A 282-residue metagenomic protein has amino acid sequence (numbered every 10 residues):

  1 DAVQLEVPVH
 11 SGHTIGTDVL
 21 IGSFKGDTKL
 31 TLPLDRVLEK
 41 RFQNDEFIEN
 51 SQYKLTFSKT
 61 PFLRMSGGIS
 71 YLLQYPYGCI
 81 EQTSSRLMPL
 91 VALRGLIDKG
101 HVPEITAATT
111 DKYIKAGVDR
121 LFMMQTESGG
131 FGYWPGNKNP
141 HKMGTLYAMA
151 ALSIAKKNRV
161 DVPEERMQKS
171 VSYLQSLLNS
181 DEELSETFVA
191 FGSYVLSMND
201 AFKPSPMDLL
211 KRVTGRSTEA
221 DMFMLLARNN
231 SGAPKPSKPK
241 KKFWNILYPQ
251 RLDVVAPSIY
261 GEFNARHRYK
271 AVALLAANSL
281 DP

Functional and structural regions predicted by a protein language model:
D1-E182, A190, S197, M207: Extended, solvent-exposed functional surface patches
F57-K59, V213-T214, E262-F263: A short, ordered amphipathic alpha-helix with a cationic face
L90-L93, L152, V189, S193-L196 (+3 more regions): Hydrophobic core/packing positions within alpha-helical solenoid repeats
I97-H101, K156-R159, N199-K203, G232-K235 (+1 more regions): Long alpha-helical scaffolds in large eukaryotic adaptor/regulatory proteins, encompassing alpha-solenoid repeat systems
K112-G130, R166-E182, D200-T218, G232-I259 (+1 more regions): Long, well-ordered core segments of solenoidal/helical folds
P135-P140, K211-T214, L225: Conserved short loop/turn motifs at secondary-structure junctions
K142-T145, E183-A190, G215-M222, N264-Y269: Generic helix N-cap/helix-start motif at coil->alpha-helix transitions
R251-G261, A265-A277: Generic long, charged, amphipathic alpha-helical segments
